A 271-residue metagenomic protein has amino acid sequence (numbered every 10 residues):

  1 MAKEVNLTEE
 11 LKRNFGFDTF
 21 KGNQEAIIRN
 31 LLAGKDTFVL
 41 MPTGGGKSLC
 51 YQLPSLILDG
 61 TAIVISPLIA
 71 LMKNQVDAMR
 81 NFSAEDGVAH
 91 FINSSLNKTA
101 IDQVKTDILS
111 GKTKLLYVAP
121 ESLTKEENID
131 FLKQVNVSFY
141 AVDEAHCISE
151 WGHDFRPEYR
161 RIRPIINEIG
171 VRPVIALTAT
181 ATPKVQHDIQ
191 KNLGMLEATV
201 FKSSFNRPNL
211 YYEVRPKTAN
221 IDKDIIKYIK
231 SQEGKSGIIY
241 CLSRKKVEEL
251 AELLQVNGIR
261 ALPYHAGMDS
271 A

Functional and structural regions predicted by a protein language model:
M1-K3: Basic/polar N-terminal segments that are highly enriched at the extreme N-terminus, encompassing both cleavable
V5, E9-N14, D18-G22, A26-F38 (+4 more regions): Helicase motor core with emphasis on the C-terminal RecA-like subdomain
A70: Conserved Rossmann-like nucleotide-cofactor binding loop
